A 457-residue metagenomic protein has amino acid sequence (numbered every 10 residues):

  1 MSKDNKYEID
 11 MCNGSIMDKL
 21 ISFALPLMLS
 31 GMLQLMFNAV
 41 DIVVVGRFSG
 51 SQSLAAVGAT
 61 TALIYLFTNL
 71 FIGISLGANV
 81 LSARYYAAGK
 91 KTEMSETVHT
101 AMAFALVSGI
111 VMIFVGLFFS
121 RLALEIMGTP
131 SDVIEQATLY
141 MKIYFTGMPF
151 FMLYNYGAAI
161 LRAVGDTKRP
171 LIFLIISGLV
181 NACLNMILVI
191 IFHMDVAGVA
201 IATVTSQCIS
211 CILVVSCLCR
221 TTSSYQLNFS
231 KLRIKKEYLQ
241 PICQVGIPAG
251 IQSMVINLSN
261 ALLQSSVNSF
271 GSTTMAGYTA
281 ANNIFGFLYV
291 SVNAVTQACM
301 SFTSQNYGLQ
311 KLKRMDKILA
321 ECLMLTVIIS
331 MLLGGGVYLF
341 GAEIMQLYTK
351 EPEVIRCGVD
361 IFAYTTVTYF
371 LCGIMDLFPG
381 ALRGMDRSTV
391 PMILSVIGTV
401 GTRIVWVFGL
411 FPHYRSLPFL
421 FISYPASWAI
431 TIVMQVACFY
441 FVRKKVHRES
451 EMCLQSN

Functional and structural regions predicted by a protein language model:
M1-A24, S82-G147, I191-I247, T303-T368 (+1 more regions): Short alpha-helical transmembrane segments in multi-pass integral membrane proteins
N13, M17-M36, V40, L63-L70 (+8 more regions): Residue-level signal for short hydrophobic patches within transmembrane helices of multi-pass membrane transporters
S22-D41, I143, S177, S206-S210 (+4 more regions): Transmembrane helical elements of multi-pass membrane transporters/channels
M32, M36-L54, L124-S131, I187-M194 (+4 more regions): Helix-terminus/linker motif at the lipid-water interface of multi-pass membrane proteins
S49-A62, M141, A200, S272-F287 (+2 more regions): Small-residue hotspots at the loop-to-helix junctions and early N-terminal turns of transmembrane alpha-helices
L54-F114, F151-P170, G277-G335, L339-G341 (+1 more regions): Small-residue-rich hydrophobic transmembrane alpha-helices
L66-N69, N181-N185, C211-V215, F287-V290 (+3 more regions): Hydrophobic transmembrane alpha-helices of multi-pass small-molecule transporters
S75, Y144-R162, P170-N181, V199-V214 (+4 more regions): Short runs within selected transmembrane alpha-helices of multi-pass transporters and secretion channels
